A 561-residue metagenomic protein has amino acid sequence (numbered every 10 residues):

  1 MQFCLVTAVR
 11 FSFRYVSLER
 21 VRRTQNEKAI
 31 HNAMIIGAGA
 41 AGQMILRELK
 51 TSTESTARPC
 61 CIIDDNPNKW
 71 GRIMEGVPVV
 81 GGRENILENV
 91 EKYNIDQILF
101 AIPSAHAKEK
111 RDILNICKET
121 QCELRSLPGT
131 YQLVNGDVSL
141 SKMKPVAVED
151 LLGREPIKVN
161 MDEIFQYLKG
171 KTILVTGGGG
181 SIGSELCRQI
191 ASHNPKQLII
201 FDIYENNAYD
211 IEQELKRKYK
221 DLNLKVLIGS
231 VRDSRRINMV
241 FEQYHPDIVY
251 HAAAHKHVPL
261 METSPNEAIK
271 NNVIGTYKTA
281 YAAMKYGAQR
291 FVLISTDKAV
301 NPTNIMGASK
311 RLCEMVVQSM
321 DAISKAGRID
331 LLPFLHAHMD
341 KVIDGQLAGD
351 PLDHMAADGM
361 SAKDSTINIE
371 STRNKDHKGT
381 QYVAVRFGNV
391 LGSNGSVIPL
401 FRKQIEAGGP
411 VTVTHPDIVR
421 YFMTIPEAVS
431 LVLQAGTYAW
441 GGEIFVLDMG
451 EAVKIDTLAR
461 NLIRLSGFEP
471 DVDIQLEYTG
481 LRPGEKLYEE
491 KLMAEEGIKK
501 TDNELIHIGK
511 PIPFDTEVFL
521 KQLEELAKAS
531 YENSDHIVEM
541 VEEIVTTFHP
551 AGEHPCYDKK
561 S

Functional and structural regions predicted by a protein language model:
M1-R20: Transmembrane alpha-helices and immediately adjacent membrane-cytoplasm interface residues in multi-pass integral
S17-N135, I203-E212, R217, L224-K225 (+1 more regions): A solvent-exposed beta-alpha-beta segment
R83, K110-T172, M284: Flexible, Lys/Arg-rich cytosolic regulatory linkers and terminal tails that connect or flank
V90, N94-D96, P195-K196, F241-Y250 (+2 more regions): Proline-aspartate-enriched helix->loop->beta-strand connector
R111-L127, Q197-Y204, I248, T263-R290: NAD(P)-cofactor binding segment of oxidoreductase domains
N135-G136, H251, H255-E314, S319-A337 (+2 more regions): Conserved Rossmann-fold NAD(P)-dependent oxidoreductase catalytic core, especially the SDR/UDP-sugar
S141-P145, E149, G153-H245, D344 (+4 more regions): N-terminal Rossmann/SDR dinucleotide-binding element
K158, E163-Y167, S319, I323-L335 (+2 more regions): Strand-loop microenvironment adjacent to phosphate/nucleotide-handling motifs in alpha/beta enzyme folds
